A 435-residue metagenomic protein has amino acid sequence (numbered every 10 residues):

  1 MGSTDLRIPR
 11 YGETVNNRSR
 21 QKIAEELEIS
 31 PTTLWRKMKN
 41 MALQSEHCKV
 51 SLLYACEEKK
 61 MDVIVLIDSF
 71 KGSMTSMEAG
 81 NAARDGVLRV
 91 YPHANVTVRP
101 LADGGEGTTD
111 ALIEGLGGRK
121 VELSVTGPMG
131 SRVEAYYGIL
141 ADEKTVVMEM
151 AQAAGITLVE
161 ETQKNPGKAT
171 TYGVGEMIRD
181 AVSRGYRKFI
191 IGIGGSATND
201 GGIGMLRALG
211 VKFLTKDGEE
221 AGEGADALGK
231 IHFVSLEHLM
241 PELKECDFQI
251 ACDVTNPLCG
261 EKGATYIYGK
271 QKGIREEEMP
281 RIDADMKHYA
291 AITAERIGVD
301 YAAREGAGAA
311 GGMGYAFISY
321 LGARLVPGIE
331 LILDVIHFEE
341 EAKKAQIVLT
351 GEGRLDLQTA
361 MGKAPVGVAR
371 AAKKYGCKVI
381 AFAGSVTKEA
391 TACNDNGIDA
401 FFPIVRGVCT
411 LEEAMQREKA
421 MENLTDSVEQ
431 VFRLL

Functional and structural regions predicted by a protein language model:
M1-K60: Bacterial C-terminal helix-turn-helix
M61-I193, A197-L435: N-terminal loops that bind phosphate or other acidic moieties and the adjacent beta-alpha structural core
